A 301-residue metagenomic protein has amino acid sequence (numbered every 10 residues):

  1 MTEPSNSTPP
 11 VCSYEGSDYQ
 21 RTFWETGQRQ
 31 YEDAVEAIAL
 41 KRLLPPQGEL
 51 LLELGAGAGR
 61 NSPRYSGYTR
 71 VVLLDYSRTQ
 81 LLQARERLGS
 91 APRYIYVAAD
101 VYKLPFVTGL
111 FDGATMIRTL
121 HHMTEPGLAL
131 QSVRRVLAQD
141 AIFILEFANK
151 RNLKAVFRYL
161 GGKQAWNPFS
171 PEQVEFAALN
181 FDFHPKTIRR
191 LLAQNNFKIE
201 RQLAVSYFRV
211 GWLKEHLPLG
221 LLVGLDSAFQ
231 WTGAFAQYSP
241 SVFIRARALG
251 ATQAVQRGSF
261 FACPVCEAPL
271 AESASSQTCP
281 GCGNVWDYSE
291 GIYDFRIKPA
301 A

Functional and structural regions predicted by a protein language model:
M1-Q47, R60-N61, Q80-Q83, I297-A301: Conserved class I S-adenosyl-L-methionine
L52, A56-K103: Class I SAM-dependent methyltransferase SAM/SAH-binding core
T115: A conserved beta-strand element that flanks and buttresses the S-adenosyl-L-methionine
R118-H122: Short catalytic micro-motifs in class I SAM-dependent methyltransferases
G127-I142: A short glycine-rich, Lys/Arg-flanked "PGG" loop and its adjoining helix->strand segment in the class I
F143-P168: Conserved class I S-adenosyl-L-methionine
G162-A165, R190, R201-P269, S273: A C-terminal cap/extension of S-adenosyl-L-methionine-dependent methyltransferases that defines the acceptor-substrate
W166-T187: Acceptor-substrate binding/catalytic loop of class I
